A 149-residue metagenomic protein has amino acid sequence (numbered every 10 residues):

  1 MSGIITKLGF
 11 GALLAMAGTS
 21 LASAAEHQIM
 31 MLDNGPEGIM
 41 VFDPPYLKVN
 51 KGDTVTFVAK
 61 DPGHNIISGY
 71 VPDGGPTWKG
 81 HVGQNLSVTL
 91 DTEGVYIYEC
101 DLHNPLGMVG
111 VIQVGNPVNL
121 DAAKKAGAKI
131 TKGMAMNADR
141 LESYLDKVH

Functional and structural regions predicted by a protein language model:
M1, T19-A22: Intrinsically disordered, low-complexity segments enriched in Ser/Pro/Gly/Ala and basic residues
M1-G9: Bacterial N-terminal signal peptides that target proteins for export
G9-G18: Bacterial N-terminal signal peptides
L21-H149: Extracytoplasmic copper-binding redox domains, predominantly the cupredoxin/blue-copper superfamily
